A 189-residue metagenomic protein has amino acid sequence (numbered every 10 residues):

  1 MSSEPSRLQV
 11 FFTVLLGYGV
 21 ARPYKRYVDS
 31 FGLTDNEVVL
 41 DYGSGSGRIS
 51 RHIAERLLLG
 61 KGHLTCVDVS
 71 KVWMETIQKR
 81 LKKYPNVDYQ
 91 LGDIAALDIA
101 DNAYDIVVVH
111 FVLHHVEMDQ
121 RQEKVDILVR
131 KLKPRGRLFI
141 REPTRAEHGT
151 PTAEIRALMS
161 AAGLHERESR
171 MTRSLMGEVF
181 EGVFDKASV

Functional and structural regions predicted by a protein language model:
M1-R22, R26: Class I SAM-dependent methyltransferase Rossmann-like catalytic core, especially the SAM/SAH-binding loop
Y18-D35, H52: Conserved alpha-helix/loop element of class I SAM-dependent methyltransferases that forms part of the SAM/SAH-binding
E37-G43: Conserved class I S-adenosyl-L-methionine
L40, R48-S50, A54-A96: Class I SAM-dependent methyltransferase SAM/SAH-binding core
A95-V107: A short acidic, Gly/Pro-enriched loop at the edge of an enzyme's catalytic core that lines a small-molecule cofactor
I106-D119: A short SAM/SAH-binding and catalytic strip from SAM-dependent methyltransferases
Q122-P134: A short glycine-rich, Lys/Arg-flanked "PGG" loop and its adjoining helix->strand segment in the class I
R135-E142: Conserved beta-strand signature within the Rossmann-like core of class I S-adenosyl-L-methionine
